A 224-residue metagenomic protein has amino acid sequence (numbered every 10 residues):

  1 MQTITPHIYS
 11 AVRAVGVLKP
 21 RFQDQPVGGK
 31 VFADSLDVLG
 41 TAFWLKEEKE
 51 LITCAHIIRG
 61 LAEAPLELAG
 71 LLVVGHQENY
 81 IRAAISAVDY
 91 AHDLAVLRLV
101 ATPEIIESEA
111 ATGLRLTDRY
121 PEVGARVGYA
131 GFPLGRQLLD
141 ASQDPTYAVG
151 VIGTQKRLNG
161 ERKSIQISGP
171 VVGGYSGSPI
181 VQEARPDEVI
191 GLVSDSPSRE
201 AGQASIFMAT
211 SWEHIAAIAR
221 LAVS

Functional and structural regions predicted by a protein language model:
M1-W44, L51-C54, H92-A95, I218-R220: N-terminal activation segment of mature serine protease catalytic domains
V15, A42, K49, T53 (+10 more regions): Terminal peptide-recognition signature
K30-A33, A62, L138-D144: Short consensus segments that form the blades of beta-propeller domains, in both extracellular/periplasmic
D37-L39, K46-A91: Catalytic-histidine neighborhood of serine endopeptidases, predominantly the chymotrypsin-like S1/PA family
H92-L99, G160-S168: Short, solvent-exposed secondary-structure boundary/capping segments
T102-S108, L158: Short helix-loop capping/hinge motifs at secondary-structure junctions, enriched in acidic/polar residues
T112-I165, V171-Y175, V193-S205: Flexible, gly/ser-rich surface segments that form the specificity/activation loops bordering the active-site cleft
Q182-S224: C-terminal subregion of chymotrypsin/trypsin-like serine protease catalytic domains
